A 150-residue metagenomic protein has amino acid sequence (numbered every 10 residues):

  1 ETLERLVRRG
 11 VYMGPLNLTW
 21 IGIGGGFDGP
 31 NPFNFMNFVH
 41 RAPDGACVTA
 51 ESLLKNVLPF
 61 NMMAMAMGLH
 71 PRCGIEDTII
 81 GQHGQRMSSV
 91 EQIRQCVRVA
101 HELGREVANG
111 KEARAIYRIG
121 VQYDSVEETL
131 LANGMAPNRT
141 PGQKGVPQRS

Functional and structural regions predicted by a protein language model:
E1-E76, R86-M87, E91: Catalytic alpha/beta core domains of metabolic enzymes, predominantly
F33-H40, P59-S150: Structured C-terminal cap/extension of enzyme domains
